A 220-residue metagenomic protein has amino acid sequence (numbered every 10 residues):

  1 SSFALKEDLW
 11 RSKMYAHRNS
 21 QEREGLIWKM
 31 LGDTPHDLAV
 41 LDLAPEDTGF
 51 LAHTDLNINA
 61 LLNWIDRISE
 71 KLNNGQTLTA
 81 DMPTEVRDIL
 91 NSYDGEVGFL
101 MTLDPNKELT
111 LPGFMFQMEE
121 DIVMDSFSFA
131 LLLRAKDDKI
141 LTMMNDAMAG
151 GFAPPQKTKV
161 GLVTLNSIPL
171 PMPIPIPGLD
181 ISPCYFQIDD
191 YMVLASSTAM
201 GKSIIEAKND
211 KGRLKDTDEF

Functional and structural regions predicted by a protein language model:
S1-F220: Signature of soluble extracytoplasmic/periplasmic domains of secreted precursors and cell-surface proteins
